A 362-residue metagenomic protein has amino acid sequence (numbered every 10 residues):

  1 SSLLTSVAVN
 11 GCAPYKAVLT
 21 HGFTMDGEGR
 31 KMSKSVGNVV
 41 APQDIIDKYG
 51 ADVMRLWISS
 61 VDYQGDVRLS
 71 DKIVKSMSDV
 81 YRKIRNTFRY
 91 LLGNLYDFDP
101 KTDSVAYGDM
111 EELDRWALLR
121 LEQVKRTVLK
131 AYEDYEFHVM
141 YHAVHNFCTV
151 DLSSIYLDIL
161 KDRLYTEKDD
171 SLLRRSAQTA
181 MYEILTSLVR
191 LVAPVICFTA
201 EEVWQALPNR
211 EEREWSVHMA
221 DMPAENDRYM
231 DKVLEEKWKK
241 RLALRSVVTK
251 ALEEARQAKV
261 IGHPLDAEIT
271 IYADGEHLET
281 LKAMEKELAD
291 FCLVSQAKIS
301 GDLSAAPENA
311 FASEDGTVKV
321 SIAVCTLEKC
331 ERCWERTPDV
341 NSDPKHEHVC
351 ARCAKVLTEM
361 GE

Functional and structural regions predicted by a protein language model:
S1-G11, K250, A255: Metal-dependent nuclease catalytic cores in nucleic-acid-processing enzymes, especially RNase H-like/related
S2, V18, V53-S60, R85-L91 (+4 more regions): Short alpha-helical scaffolding segments that buttress acidic/His motifs in well-ordered protein cores
F23-E28, M32-M110, P208-R213, A258-H263 (+1 more regions): Catalytic adenosine-cofactor/nucleotide-binding cores of aminoacyl-tRNA synthetases and other
D79-L92, E112-V124, H142-L164: Core structural elements
F98-R126, L157-A251, A255-G275, E279 (+3 more regions): Acidic, turn-prone loop/beta-hairpin segments
C330, C350-C353: Short cysteine-rich clusters marking metal-coordination/redox-active sites
R336-D339, V356: Cys/His-rich metal-chelating microdomains
D339-H348: Short linker/helix segments within small regulatory modules
